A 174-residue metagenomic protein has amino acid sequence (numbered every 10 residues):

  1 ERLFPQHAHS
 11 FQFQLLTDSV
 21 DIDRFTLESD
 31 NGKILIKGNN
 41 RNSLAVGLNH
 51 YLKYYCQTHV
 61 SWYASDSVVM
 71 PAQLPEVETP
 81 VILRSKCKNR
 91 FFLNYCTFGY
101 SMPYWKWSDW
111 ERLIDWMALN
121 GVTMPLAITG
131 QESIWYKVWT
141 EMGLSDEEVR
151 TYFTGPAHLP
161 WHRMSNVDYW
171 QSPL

Functional and structural regions predicted by a protein language model:
E1-A8: Mature N-terminal segment immediately following signal peptide/propeptide cleavage in secreted/periplasmic
P5, L16-V20, D30-L174: Feature activates predominantly on carbohydrate-active enzymes
S10-L16: An acidic, charge-biased composition feature
F25-E28: Short, exposed beta-strand/loop patches in secreted or surface proteins that constitute
